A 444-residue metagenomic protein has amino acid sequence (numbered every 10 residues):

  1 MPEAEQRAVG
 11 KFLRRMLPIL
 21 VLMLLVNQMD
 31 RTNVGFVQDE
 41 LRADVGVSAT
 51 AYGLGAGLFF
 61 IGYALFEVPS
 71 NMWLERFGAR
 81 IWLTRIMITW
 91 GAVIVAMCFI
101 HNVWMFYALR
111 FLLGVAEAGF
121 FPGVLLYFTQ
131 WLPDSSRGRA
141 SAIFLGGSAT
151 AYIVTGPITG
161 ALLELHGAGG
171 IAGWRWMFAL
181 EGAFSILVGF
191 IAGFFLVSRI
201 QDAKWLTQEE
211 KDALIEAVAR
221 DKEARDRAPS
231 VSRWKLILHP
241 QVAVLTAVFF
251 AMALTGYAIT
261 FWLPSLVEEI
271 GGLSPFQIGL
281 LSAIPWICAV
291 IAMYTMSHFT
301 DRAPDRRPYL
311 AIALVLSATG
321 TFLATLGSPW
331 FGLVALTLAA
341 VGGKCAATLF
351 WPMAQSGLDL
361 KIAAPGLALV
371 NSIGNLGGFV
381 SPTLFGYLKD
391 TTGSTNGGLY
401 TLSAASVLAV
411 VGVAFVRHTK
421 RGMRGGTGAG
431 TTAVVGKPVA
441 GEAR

Functional and structural regions predicted by a protein language model:
V34-G35, K235-S297, A347, W351 (+1 more regions): Extracytoplasmic gate region of multi-pass secondary transporters
G46, G78, F99-M105, A116 (+4 more regions): Helix-breaking motifs and short loop linkers at transmembrane-helix boundaries and internal kinks in secondary membrane
L65-W104: Conserved MFS/SLC helix-loop-helix module at the cytosolic interface between two early adjacent transmembrane helices
F66-A79, A292-P304, D390: Helix-to-loop junctions at the C-terminal end of transmembrane segments in multipass secondary transporters
E75-M87, D301-L314: Cytoplasmic membrane-interface "Motif A"-like loop-to-helix N-cap segments of 12-TM Major Facilitator Superfamily
L109-G146: Cytoplasmic helix-loop-helix junction between adjacent transmembrane helices in 12-TM secondary transporters
R139-L163, F184-S185, N371-S381: Glycine-rich segments within core transmembrane alpha-helices of 12-TM secondary carriers
P304-M353: C-terminal transmembrane helical hairpin of 12-TM major facilitator-type secondary transporters
